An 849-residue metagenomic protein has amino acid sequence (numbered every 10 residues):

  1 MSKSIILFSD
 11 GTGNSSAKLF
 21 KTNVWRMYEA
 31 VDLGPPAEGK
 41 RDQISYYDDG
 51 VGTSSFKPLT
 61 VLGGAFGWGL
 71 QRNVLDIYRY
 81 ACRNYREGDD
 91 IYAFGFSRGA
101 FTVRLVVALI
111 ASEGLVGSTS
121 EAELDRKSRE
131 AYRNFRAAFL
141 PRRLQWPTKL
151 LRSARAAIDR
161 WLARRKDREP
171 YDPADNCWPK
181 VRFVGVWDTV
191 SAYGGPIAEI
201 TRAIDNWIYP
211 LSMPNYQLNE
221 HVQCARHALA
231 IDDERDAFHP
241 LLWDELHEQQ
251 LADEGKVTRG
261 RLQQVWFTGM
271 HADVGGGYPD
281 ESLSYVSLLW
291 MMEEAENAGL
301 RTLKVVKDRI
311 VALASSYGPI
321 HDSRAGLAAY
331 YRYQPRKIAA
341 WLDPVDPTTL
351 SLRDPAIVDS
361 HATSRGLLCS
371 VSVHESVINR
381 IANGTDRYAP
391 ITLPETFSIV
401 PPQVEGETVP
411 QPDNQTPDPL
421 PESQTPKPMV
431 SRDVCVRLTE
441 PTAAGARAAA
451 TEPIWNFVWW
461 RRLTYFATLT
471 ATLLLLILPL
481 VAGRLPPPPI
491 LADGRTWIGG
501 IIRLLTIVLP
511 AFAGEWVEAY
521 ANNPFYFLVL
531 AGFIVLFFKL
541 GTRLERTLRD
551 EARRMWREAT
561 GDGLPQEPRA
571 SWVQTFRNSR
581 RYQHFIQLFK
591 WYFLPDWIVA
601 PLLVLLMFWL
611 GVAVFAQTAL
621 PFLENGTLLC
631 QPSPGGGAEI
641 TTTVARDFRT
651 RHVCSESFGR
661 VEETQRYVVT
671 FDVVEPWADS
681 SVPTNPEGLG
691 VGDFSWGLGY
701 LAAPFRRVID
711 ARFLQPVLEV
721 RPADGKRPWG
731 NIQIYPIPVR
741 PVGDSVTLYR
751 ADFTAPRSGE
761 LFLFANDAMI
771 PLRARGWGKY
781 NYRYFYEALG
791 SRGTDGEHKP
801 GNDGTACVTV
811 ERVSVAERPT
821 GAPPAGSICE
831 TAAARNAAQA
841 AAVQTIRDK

Functional and structural regions predicted by a protein language model:
M1-L629, I846-K849: Active-site- or binding-pocket-proximal scaffold segments within functional domains
G611-A838, A842: Gly-Asp-aromatic-enriched flexible segments
